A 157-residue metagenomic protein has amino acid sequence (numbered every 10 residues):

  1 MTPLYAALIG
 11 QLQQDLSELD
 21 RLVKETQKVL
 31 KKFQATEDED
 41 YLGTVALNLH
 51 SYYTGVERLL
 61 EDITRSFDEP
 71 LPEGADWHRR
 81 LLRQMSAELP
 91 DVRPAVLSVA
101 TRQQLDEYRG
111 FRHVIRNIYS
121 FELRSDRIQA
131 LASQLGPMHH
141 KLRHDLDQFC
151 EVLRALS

Functional and structural regions predicted by a protein language model:
M1-S157: Solvent-exposed interaction patches of small proteins and small membrane subunits
